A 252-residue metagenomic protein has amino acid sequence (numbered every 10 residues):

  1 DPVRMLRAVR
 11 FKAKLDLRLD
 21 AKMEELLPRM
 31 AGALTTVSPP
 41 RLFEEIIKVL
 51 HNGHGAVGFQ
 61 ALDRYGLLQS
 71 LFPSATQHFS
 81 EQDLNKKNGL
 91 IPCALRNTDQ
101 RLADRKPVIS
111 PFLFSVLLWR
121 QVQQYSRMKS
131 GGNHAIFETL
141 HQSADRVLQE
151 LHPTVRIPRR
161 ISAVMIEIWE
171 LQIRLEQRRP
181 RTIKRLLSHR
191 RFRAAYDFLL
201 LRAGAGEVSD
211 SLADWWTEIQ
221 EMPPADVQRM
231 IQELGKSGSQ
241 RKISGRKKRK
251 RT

Functional and structural regions predicted by a protein language model:
D1-R10, S244-T252: Short intrinsically disordered, low-complexity coil segments enriched in acidic
P2-G131, V155, R179, I183: Glycine- and charge-enriched loop/helix tracts that form the active or gating conduit in phosphate/cation-handling
D20, R29-A33, A135-Q142, M165-I173 (+1 more regions): Membrane-targeting and insertion segments and their boundary/processing signals
L26, M30, E45, V49 (+9 more regions): Residues that form generic nucleotide/phosphate-binding pockets
R29-R41, A135-R156, E218-R229: Short, mixed-charge aromatic SLiMs
G32-T35, Q77-S80, L84-L90, Q123-Q124 (+3 more regions): Double-stranded RNA-binding/processing signature
R105, S115, W119-M165, L186-H189: Promoter-recognition and DNA-melting modules of sigma-like transcription initiation factors and their functional
Q149, P153-T252: Charged substrate- and nucleic-acid-binding regions of tRNA-handling and nucleotidyl-transfer enzymes, centered on
